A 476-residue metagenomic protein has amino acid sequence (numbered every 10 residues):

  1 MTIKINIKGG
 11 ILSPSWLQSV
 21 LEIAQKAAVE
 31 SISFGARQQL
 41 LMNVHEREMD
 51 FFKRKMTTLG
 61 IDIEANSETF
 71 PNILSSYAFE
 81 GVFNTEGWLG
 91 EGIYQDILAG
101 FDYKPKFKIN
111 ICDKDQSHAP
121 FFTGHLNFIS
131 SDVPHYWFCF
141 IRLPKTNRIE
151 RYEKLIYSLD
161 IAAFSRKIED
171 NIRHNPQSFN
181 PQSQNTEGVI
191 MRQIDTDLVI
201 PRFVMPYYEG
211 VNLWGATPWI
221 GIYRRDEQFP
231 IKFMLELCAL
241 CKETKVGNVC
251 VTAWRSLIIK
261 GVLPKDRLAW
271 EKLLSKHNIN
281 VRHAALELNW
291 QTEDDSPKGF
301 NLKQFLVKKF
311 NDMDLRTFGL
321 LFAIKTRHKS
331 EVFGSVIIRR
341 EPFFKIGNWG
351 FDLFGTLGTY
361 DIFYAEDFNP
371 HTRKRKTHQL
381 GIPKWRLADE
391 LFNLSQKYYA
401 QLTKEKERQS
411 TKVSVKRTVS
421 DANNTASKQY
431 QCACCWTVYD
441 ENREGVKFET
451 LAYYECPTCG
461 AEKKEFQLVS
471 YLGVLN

Functional and structural regions predicted by a protein language model:
T2-P144, G221-F354: Small-residue-enriched alpha-helical segments and adjacent helix-cap loops that form tight helix-helix packing
F101-I190, F344-F392: Mobile "lid/hinge" segments at catalytic clefts and subdomain interfaces of large enzymes
R282, D440, K464-E465: Short functional micro-motifs and their immediate structural scaffolds
T425-K428, A452: Short metal-coordination and nucleic-acid-contact micro-motifs, chiefly zinc-binding Cys/His arrays
Y430-Q431, V438, E455: The −1 position to Zn-ligating cysteines in a subset of zinc-ribbon hairpins
C435-W436, G460: Cys/His-coordinated zinc-binding microdomains
R443-E455: Short linker/helix segments within small regulatory modules
G460-V474: Short metal-binding segments enriched for Cys and/or His
